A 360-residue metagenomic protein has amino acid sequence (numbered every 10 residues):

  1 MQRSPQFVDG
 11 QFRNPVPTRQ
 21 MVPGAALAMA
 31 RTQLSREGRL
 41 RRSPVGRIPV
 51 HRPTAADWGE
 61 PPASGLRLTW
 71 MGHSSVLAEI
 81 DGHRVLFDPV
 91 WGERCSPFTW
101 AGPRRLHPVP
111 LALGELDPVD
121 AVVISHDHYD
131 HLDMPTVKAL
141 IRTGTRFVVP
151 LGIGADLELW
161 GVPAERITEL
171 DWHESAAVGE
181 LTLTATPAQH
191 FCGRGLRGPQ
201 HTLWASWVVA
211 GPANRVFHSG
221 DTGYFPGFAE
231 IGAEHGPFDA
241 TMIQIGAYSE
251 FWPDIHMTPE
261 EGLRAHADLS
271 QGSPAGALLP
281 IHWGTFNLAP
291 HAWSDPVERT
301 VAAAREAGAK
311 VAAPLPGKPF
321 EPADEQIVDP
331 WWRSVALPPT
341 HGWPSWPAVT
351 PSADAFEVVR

Functional and structural regions predicted by a protein language model:
M1-E115, V209-G220, D239-I245, E306-A307 (+1 more regions): Metallo-beta-lactamase
Q2-P15, L116, A121, R146-A155 (+2 more regions): Cap/insert and terminal regions of metallo-dependent hydrolase folds
Q2-P5, P290-R360: C-terminal regulatory/interaction regions
R39-A63, E115, V149-N214, R299-P319 (+1 more regions): Metallo-beta-lactamase
S75-D81, A177-F238, P253-E261: Catalytic core of the metallo-beta-lactamase
A78, D88, H126, D133 (+6 more regions): Divalent metal-coordination and catalytic microenvironments
W91, A185-G211, W331-R360: Active-site-proximal loop/helix segment associated with metal-binding centers of metalloenzymes
W100-V148, G236-M242: Active-site metal-binding motif and surrounding structural segment of the metallo-beta-lactamase
